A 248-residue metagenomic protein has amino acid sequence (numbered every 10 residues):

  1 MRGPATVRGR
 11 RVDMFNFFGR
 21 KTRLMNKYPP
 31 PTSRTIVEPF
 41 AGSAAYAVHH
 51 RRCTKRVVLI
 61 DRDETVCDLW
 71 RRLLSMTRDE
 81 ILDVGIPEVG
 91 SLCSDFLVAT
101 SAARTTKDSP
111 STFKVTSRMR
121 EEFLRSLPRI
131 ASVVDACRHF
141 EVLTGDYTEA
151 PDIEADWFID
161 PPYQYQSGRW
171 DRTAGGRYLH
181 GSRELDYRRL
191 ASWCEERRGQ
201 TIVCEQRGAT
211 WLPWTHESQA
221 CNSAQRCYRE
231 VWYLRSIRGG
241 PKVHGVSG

Functional and structural regions predicted by a protein language model:
R2-R34, S75-R172: SAM-dependent nucleic-acid methyltransferase catalytic core
T32-E88: SAM cofactor-binding core of SAM-dependent methyltransferases, primarily the Rossmann-like beta-alpha-beta module
V37, T54-I60, E154-W157, T210-S223: Active-site regions of enzymes building and remodeling cell-envelope glycoconjugates
A41, E64, E149, Y163 (+1 more regions): Short, glycine/acidic-enriched loop or turn micro-motifs at the edges of active sites
A41-A45, P128-R129, C204-A209: Short, polar loop motifs at secondary-structure junctions
T65-D68, R72-T106, C221-V243, S247: Phosphate/nucleotide-binding beta-alpha loop and adjacent structural elements of enzyme active sites
A150-P151, P161-S192, R198: Residues lining hydrophobic/aromatic ligand-binding pockets adjacent to catalytic sites
L179-G248: Long, positively charged, glycine-interspersed low-complexity recognition regions
